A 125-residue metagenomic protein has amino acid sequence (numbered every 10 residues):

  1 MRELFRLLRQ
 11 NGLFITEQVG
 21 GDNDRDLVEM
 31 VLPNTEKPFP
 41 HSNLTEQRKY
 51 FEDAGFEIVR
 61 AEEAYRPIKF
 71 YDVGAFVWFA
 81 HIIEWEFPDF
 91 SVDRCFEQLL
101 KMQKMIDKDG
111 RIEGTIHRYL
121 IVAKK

Functional and structural regions predicted by a protein language model:
M1, G20-D24, I68: Short, catalytically relevant binding-site loops at active-site mouths
M1-L13: A short glycine-rich, Lys/Arg-flanked "PGG" loop and its adjoining helix->strand segment in the class I
V19-P38: Short, glycine-/aromatic-enriched active-site segment of Class I SAM-dependent methyltransferases
L32-E46, E62-A64, E84-D89: Acceptor-substrate binding/catalytic loop of class I
K49: Surface-exposed charge patches
E57-K125: Conserved Class I S-adenosyl-L-methionine
